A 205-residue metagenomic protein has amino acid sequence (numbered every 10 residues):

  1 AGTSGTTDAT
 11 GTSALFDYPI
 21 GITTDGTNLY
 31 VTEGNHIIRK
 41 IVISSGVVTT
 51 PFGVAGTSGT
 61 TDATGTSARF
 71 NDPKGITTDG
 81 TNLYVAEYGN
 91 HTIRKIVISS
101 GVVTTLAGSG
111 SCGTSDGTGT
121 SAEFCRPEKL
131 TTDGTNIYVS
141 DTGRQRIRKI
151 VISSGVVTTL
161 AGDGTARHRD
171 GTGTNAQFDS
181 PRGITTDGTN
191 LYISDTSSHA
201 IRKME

Functional and structural regions predicted by a protein language model:
A1-Y18, G46-K74, G101-E128, S154-R182: Gly/Pro-rich loop segments of beta-rich domains
L15, I20, R39, K74 (+5 more regions): Arginine-selective low-complexity/disordered segments
G26-T27, G80-T81, G134-T135, G188-T189: Short coil/turn segments that connect the beta-strands within blades of beta-propeller domains
V31-N35, V85-Y88, V139-G143, I193-S197: Conserved beta-strand positions in repeat-built beta-propeller and related beta-rich domains
H36-K40, V47, H91-K95, V102 (+3 more regions): A short loop-to-beta-strand structural motif that recurs across blades of beta-propeller domains
S180-E205: Blade-level signature of beta-propeller repeat domains, shared across WD40, Kelch, NHL, RCC1 and BNR/Asp-box propellers
